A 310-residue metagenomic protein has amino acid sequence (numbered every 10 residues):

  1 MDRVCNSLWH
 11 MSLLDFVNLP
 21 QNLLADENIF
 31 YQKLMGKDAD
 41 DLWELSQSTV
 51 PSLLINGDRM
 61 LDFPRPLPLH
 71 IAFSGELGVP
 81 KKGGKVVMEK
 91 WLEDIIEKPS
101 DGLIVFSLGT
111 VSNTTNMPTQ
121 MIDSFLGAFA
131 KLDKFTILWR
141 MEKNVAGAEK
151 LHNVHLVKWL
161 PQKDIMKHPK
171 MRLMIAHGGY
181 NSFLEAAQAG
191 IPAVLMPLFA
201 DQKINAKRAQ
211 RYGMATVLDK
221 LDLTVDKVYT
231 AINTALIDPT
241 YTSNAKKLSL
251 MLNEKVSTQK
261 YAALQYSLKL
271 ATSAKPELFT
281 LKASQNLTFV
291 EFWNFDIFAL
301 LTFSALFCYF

Functional and structural regions predicted by a protein language model:
M1-P68: Active-site-proximal region of nucleotide-activated glycan assembly enzymes, centered on histidine/acidic-rich loops
L24, M35, S46, L53-L54 (+1 more regions): C-terminal amphipathic helix plus adjacent low-complexity, charged tail appended to glycosyltransferase catalytic
T49, F63-K150, L160: Conserved catalytic-core segment of nucleotide-activated headgroup transferases in glycan assembly
H155-L160, T216-L221, T258: Short acidic-hydrophobic, aromatic-tinged amphipathic segments that line or gate anion-handling sites
K158-N205: A donor-sugar binding/catalytic signature common to diverse glycosyltransferases and related nucleotide-sugar
A200-A231: Change "using UDP/GDP/dTDP sugars" to "using nucleotide sugars
